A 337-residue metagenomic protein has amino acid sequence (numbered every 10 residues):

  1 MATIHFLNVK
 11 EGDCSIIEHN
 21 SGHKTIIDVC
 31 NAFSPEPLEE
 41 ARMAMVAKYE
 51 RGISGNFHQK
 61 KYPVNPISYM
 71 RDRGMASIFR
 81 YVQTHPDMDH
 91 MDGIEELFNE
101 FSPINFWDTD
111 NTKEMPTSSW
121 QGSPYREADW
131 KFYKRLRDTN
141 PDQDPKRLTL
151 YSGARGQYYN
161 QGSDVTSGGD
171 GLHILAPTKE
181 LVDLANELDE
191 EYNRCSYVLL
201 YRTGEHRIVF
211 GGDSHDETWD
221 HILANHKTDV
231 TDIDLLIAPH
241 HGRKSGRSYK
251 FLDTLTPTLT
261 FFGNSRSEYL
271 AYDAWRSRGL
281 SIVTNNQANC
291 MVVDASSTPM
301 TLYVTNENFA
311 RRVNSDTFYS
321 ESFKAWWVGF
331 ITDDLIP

Functional and structural regions predicted by a protein language model:
M1-S77, L148-T231, M291-P337: Core dinuclear metal-dependent hydrolase active-site scaffold
K10, C30-A32, D87, T112 (+3 more regions): Catalytic metal-binding/acid-base residues of hydrolase active sites
T25-I26, V82, W107, I208-G211 (+2 more regions): Structural motif
I78-D89, L236-G242: Metallo-beta-lactamase
R80, M88-N140, P257, G263-S265: Active-site HxH/HxHxD metal-binding segment of metal-dependent hydrolases
D89-G93, E114-S118, T218-D220, K244-S248 (+1 more regions): Extracytoplasmic/secreted cell-surface and envelope-processing proteins
H226-V292, S296-T301: Long, structured stretches of catalytic cores involved in phosphate-ester chemistry, encompassing
